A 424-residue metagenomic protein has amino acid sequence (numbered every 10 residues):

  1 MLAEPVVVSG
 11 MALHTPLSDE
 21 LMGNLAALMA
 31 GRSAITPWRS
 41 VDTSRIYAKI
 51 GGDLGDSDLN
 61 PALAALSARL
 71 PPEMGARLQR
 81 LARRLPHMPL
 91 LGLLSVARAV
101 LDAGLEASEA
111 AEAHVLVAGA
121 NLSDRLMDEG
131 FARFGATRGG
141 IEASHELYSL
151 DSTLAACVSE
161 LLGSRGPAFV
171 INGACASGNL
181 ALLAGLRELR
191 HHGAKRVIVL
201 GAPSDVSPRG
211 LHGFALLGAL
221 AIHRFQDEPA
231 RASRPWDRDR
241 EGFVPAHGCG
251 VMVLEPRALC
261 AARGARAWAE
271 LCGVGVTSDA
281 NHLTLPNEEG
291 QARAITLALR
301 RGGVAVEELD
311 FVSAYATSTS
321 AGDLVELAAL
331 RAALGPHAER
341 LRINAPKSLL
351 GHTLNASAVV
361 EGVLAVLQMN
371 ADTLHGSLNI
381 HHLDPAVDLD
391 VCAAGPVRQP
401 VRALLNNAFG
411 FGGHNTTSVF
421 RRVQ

Functional and structural regions predicted by a protein language model:
M1-A3, T36-L94, L122-A184, L217-V244 (+1 more regions): Conserved catalytic cysteine-centered active-site region of acyl-thioester-dependent Claisen-condensing enzymes
M1-L78, A258-C272, V363-L378, T416 (+1 more regions): ACP-dependent fatty acid/polyketide chain-elongation machinery
M1-M22, Q79-E112, R342: N-terminal amphipathic, basic-rich helices that act as targeting or association modules
A3, D102-A118, F131-A143, S159-A168 (+7 more regions): Structural signature of cysteine-dependent C-C bond-forming condensing enzymes
E4-M11, A26-W38, Y47-I50, F225-G302 (+1 more regions): Condensing-enzyme catalytic core mediating Claisen C-C bond formation in acyl metabolism
V8-G10, L28, V96, V115 (+10 more regions): Conserved small-residue
S18-D19, L126-G130, L182, P208-G213 (+4 more regions): Short acidic, glycine/serine/threonine-rich loops at helix termini
A174, T317-T319, L349-N355, A408-N415: Glycine-rich phosphate/pyrophosphate-binding beta-alpha loops
